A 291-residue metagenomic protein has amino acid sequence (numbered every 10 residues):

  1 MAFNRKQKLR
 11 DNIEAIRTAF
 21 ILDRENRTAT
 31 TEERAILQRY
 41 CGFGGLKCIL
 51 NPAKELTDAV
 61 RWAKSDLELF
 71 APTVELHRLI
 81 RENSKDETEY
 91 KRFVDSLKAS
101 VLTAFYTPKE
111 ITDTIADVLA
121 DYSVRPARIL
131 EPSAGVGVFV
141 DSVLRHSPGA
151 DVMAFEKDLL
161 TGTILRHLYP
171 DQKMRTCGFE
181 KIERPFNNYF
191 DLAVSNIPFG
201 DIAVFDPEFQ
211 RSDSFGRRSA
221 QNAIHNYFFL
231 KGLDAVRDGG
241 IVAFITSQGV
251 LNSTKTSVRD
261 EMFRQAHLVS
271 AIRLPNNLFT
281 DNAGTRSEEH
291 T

Functional and structural regions predicted by a protein language model:
A2-L168, Q172: Class I S-adenosyl-L-methionine
T112-R145, A154, C177-S212, N226 (+2 more regions): Conserved proline-anchored active-site loop of SAM-dependent methyltransferases that bridges a beta-strand
S147, D171-Q172, F209-D213, R259-M262: Glycine-rich, phosphate-binding/catalytic loops in enzymes
F155-L159, A220-L278: Conserved Class I SAM-dependent methyltransferase catalytic core
R175-F179, I272-R273: Short loop/edge segments at beta-strand edges and connector loops that shape dinucleotide/nucleotide cofactor-binding
R184-F186, D281-T285: Short glycine-biased active-site loop of nucleotidyltransferases that positions the nucleotide triphosphate and helps
G216-R217: Long, Pro/Ser/Thr-rich low-complexity/intrinsically disordered regulatory tracts in eukaryotic proteins
E288-T291: Conserved small/polar residues in nucleotide/adenosyl-binding loops
